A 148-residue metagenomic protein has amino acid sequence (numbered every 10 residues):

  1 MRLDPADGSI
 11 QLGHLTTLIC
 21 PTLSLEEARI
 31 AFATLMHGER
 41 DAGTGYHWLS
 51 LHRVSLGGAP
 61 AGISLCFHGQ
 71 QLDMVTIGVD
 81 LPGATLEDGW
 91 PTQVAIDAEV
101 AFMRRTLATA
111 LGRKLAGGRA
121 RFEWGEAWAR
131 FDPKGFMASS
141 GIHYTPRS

Functional and structural regions predicted by a protein language model:
M1-S148: Short helix/turn-capping signatures at newly exposed starts of structured segments
